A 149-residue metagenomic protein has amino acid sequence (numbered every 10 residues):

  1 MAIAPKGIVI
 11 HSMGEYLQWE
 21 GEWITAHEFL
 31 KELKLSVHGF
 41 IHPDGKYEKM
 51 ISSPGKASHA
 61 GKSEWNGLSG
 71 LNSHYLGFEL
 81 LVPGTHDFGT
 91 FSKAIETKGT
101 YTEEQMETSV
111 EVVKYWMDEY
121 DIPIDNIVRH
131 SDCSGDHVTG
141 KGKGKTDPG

Functional and structural regions predicted by a protein language model:
M1-L71: N-terminal catalytic cores of peptidoglycan-degrading enzymes
A2, L81-G149: Basic/polar, cationic surfaces and motifs that engage anionic cell-wall and phosphate/carboxylate ligands
H74: Active-site beta-strand/loop architecture of penicillin-binding DD-peptidases
F78: Conserved, mostly hydrophobic/aromatic
